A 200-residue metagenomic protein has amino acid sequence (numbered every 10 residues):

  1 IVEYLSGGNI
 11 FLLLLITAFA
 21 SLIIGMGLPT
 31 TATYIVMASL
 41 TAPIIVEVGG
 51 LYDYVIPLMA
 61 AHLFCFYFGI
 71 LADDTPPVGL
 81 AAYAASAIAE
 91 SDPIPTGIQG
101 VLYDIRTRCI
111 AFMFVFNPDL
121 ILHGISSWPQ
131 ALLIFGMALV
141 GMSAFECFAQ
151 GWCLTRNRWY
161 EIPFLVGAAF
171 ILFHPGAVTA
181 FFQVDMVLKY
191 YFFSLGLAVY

Functional and structural regions predicted by a protein language model:
I10-I24, L51-L71, P95-R106: Alpha-helical transmembrane segments of multi-pass membrane proteins
F19-I23, I44, V48, F112 (+1 more regions): Alpha-helical transmembrane segments of multipass membrane proteins
I23-Y34, Q150-R156: Interfacial segments of transmembrane alpha-helices in multi-pass membrane proteins
G27, D53, A111-S126, P175-Q183: Transmembrane helix-loop junctions in multi-pass membrane proteins
T30-G69, V78-P95: Hydrophobic transmembrane alpha-helices that form the pore/transport pathway of multi-pass ion and small-solute
T33, M37-A38, I98-L102, N157-L165: Cytoplasmic-side transmembrane-helix entry/capping segments in multi-pass membrane proteins
F68-R158: Juxtamembrane and boundary regions of transmembrane helices in multi-pass small-molecule transporters and channels
W128-M142, E146-A149, T155-R156, Y160-Y200: A generic transmembrane alpha-helix motif of multi-pass inner-membrane proteins
